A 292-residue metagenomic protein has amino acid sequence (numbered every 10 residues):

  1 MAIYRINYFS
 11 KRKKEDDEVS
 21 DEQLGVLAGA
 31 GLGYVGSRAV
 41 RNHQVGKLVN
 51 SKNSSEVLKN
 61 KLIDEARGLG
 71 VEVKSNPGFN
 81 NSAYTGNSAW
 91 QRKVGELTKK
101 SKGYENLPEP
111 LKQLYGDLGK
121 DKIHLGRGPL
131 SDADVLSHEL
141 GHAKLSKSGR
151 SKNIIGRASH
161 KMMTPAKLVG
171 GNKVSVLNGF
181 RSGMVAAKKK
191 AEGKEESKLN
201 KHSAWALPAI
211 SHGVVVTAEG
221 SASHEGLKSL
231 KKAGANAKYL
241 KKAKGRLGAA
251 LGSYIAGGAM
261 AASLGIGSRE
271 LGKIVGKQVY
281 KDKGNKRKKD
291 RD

Functional and structural regions predicted by a protein language model:
M1-E15, L69, E105-P108, K112-H124 (+5 more regions): Membrane-active amphipathic alpha-helices
Y4-Y8, A222, R287: Intrinsically disordered, compositionally biased, charge-dense segments
R12-E15, V19-S20, G25-V26, Y34 (+3 more regions): Long, well-structured alpha-helical subdomains associated with metal-dependent extracellular/ecto-lumenal hydrolases
H43-N60: Alpha-helical transmembrane signal-anchor/signal-peptide segments
D64-K93: Acidic, Ser/Thr-rich low-complexity segments on the non-lumenal side of membrane proteins
A83-L136, L140-K147, K161, K167-L168 (+1 more regions): Active-site scaffold of zinc-dependent metalloenzymes
